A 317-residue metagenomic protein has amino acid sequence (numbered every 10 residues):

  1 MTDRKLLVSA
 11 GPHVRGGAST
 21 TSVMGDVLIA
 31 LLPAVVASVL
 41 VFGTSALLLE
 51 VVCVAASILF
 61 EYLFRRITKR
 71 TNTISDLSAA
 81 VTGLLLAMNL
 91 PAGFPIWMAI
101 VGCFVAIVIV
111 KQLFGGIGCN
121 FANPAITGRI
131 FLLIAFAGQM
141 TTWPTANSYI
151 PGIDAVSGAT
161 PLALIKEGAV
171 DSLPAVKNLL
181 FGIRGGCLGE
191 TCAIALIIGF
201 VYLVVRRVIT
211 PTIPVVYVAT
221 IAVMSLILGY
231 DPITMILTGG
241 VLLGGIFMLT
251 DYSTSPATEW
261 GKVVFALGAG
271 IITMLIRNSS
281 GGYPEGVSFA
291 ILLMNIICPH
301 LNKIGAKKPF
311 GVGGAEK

Functional and structural regions predicted by a protein language model:
M1-I58, G311-K317: N-terminal signal-anchor module of multipass membrane proteins
D26-A34, L49-E61, S78-G83, A87 (+15 more regions): Alpha-helical transmembrane segments in multi-pass membrane proteins
A37, T82-P91, V105, I197-L203 (+1 more regions): Generic transmembrane alpha-helix motif of multi-pass integral membrane proteins
G43-A56, G93-G102, L179, I183-C192 (+1 more regions): Structural signature of hydrophobic alpha-helical transmembrane segments
L59-T71, I107-G118, L196-R206, I246-S255: C-terminal ends of transmembrane helices
S78-A79, L84-G152: Membrane-interface helix-loop-helix junctions at boundaries between adjacent transmembrane segments
C119-I197: Long hydrophobic alpha-helical segments that form multi-pass transmembrane helix bundles in integral membrane proteins
F121, A125, T234-V241, K262-F265 (+1 more regions): Loop-to-transmembrane alpha-helix initiation sites
